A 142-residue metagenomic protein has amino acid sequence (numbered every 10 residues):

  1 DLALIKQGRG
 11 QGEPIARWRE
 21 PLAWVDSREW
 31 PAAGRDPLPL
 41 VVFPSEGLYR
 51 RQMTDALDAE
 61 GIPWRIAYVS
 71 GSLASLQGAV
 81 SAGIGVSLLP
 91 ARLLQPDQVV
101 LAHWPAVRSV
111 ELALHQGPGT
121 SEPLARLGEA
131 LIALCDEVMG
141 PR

Functional and structural regions predicted by a protein language model:
D1-L38, A91-D97: Acidic, Gly/Pro-rich loop/turn segments at junctions of secondary structure
Q11-I15, E20, S81-T120: Beta-alpha-beta core module
P31, P105-R142: A late-sequence structural motif
A32, P39-E60, L124-G128: Secondary-structure junction motif
V42-F43, V69, G117: Active-site-adjacent beta-strand anchor residues
F43-P44, I66, L89-P90: Thr-Gly-centered strand-to-loop micro-motif
M53, Q77-G83: Hydrophobic residues within well-ordered alpha-helices
P63-S72: Short beta-strand-to-loop elements that line the ligand-binding cleft of bilobed periplasmic-binding protein-like
